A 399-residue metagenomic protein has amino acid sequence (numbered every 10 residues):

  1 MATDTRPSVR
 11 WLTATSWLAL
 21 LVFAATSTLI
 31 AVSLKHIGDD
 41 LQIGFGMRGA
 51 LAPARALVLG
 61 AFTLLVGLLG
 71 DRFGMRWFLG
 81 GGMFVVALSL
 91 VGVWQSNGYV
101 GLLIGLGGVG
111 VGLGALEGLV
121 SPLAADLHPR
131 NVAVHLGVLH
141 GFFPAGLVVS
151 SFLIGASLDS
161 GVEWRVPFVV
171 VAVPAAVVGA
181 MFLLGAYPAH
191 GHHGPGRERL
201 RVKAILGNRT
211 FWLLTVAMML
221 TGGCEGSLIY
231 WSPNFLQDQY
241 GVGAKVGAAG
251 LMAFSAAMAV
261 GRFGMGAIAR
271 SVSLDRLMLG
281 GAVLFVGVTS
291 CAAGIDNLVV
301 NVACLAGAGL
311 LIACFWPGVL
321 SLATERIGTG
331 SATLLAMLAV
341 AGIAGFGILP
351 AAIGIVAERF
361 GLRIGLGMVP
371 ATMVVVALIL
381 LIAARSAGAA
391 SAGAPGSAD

Functional and structural regions predicted by a protein language model:
W11-R48, L228-P233: Extracytoplasmic
T28, A56-L64, V148, S255-A259 (+2 more regions): Residue-level signature of mid-helix packing/kink "hotspots" within the transmembrane helices of 12-pass Major
I30-A31, N208-V260: Extracytoplasmic gate region of multi-pass secondary transporters
Q42, G74, Q95-V100, P129 (+4 more regions): Helix-breaking motifs and short loop linkers at transmembrane-helix boundaries and internal kinks in secondary membrane
A61-V100: Conserved MFS/SLC helix-loop-helix module at the cytosolic interface between two early adjacent transmembrane helices
F62-G74, G261-S273, A357-E358: Helix-to-loop junctions at the C-terminal end of transmembrane segments in multipass secondary transporters
G105-F143: Cytoplasmic helix-loop-helix junction between adjacent transmembrane helices in 12-TM secondary transporters
V138-H190: Helix-loop-helix hairpin linking two adjacent transmembrane segments in secondary transporters
